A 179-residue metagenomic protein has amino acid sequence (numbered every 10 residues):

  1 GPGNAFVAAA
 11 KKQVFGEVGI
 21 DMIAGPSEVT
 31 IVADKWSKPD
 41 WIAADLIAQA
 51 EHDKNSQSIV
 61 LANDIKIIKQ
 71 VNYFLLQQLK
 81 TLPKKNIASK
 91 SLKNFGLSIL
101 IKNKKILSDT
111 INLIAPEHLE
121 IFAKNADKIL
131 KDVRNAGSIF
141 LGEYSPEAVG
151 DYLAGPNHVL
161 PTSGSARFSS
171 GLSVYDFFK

Functional and structural regions predicted by a protein language model:
G1-Q57: Conserved NAD(P)+-binding/catalytic subdomain of aldehyde/semialdehyde dehydrogenases
N4, I23, W36-A44, L61 (+5 more regions): Electropositive phosphate-/nucleotide-binding environments in soluble metabolic enzymes
V7-K12, T30, A43-I47, K69-N72 (+4 more regions): Predominant activation on well-ordered alpha-helical scaffold segments within soluble catalytic domains
V18, S27-V29, S56-S58, G96-L97 (+3 more regions): Structural beta-strand/beta-sheet cores of well-ordered domains, especially the beta-sheet scaffolds that support
V32-D34, V60-N63, L100-I101, L141-G142 (+1 more regions): Short beta-strand-to-turn element immediately C-terminal to the catalytic PLP-Schiff-base lysine in fold type I
D34, I59, F95, S165: Conserved short-loop catalytic and cofactor-binding motifs
H52, V60-A136: A glycine- and small/hydrophobic-rich beta-loop-beta segment that serves as a flexible "lid/hinge" or phosphate-binding
K104, N112-K179: C-terminal core of ALDH-fold dehydrogenases
